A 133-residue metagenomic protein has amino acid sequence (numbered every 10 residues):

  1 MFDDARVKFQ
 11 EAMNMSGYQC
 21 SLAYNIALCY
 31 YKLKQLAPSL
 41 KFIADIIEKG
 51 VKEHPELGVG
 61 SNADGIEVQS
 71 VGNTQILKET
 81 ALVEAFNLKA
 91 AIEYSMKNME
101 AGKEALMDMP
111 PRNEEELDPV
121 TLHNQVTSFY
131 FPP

Functional and structural regions predicted by a protein language model:
Q10-Y18, D45-K52, N73-L77, M107-E115: Solenoid-like repeat scaffolds
G17-N25, K49-S61, N113-T121: Boundary/linker segments of alpha-helical solenoid repeat arrays
N25, A81-L88, H123-V126: "A position-specific structural signal for the A-helix of alpha-solenoid helical repeats
C29, I92, T127-F129: Residue-level signature for tetratricopeptide repeat
K52-E79: Acidic, Ser/Thr- and Gly/Pro-rich intrinsically disordered linkers and low-complexity segments that flank or connect
G72-I92: Extended HEAT/HEAT-like alpha-solenoid repeat tracts in very large eukaryotic scaffold/adaptor proteins
